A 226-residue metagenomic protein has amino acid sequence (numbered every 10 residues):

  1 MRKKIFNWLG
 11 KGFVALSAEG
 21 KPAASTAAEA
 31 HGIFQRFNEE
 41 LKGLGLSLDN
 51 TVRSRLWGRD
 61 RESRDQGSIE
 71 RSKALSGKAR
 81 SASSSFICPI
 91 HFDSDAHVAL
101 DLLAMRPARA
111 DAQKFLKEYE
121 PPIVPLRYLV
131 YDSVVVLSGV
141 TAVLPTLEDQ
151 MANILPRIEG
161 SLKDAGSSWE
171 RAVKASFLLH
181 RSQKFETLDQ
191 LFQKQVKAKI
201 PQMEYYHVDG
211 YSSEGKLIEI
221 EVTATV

Functional and structural regions predicted by a protein language model:
M1-V173, L179-V226: N-terminal presequence-like segments and the immediate start of the first folded domain
